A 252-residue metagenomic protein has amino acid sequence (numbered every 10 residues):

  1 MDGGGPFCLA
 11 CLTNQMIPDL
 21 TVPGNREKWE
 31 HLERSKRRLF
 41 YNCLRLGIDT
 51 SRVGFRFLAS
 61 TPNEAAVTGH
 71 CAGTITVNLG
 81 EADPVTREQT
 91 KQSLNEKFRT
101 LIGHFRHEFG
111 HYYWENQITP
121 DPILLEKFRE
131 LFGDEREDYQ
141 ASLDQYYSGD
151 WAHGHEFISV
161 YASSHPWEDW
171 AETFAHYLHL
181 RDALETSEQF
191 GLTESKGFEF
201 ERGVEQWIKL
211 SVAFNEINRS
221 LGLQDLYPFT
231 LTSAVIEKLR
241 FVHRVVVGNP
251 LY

Functional and structural regions predicted by a protein language model:
M1-P23: Cys/His-rich short segments
N14-I17, E81-V85, I118-P120, Y177-L184 (+1 more regions): Short loop/turn segments at secondary-structure transitions that flank enzyme active sites
E27-P84: Auxiliary, metal-adjacent structural segments of Zn-dependent hydrolase domains
A66-Q92, P120, S142-W151: A short mid-domain helix/strand-loop element embedded in enzyme catalytic domains that forms or borders the active-site
V85-F105: Short pre-active-site segment immediately N-terminal to the catalytic Zn-binding motif
R99-T119, A171: Active-site recognition of the HExxH zinc-binding catalytic motif
E115-W170, F174-A183: Post-HExxH zinc-binding segment in Zn-dependent metallohydrolases
A162-Y252: Pan-zinc metallopeptidase signature
